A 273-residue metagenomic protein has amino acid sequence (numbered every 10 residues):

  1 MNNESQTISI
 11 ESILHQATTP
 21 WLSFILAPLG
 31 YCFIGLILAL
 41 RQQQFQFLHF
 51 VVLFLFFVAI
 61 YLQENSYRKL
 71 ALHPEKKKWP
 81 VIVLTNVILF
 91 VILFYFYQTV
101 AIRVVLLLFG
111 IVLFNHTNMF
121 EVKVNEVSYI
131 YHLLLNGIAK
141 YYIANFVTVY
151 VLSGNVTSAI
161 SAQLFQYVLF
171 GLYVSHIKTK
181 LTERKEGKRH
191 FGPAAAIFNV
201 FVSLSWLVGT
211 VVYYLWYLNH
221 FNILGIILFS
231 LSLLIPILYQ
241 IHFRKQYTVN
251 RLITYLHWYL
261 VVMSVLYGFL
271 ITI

Functional and structural regions predicted by a protein language model:
M1-M119, L135-S175, I197-I273: Hydrophobic alpha-helical transmembrane segments
E121-V127: Acidic/His metal-coordination segments adjacent to aromatic residues that form catalytic metal sites in metalloenzymes
S128-G137, K185-V202: Cytoplasm-facing juxtamembrane segments at the starts of transmembrane helices in multi-pass membrane proteins
F170-G187: Juxtamembrane interface at the ends
